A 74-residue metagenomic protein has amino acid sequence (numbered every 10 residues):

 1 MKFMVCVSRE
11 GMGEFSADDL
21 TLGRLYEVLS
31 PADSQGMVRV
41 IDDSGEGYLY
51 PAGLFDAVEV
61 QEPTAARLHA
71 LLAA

Functional and structural regions predicted by a protein language model:
M1-V5, R9-L54: Basic/aromatic-rich interaction segments and small domains that mediate binding to polyanionic partners
A52-A74: C-terminal structural segments of small proteins and small subunits
